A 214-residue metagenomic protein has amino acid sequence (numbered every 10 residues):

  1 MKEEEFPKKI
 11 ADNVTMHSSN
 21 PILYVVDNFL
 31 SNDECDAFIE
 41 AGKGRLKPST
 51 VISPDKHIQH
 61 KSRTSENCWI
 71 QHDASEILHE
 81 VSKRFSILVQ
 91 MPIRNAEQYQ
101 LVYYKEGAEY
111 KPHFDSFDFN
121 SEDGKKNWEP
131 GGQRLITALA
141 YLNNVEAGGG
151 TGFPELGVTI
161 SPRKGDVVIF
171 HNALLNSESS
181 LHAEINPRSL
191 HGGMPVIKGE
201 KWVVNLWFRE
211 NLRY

Functional and structural regions predicted by a protein language model:
M1-Y214: Fe(II)/2-oxoglutarate oxygenase catalytic core
